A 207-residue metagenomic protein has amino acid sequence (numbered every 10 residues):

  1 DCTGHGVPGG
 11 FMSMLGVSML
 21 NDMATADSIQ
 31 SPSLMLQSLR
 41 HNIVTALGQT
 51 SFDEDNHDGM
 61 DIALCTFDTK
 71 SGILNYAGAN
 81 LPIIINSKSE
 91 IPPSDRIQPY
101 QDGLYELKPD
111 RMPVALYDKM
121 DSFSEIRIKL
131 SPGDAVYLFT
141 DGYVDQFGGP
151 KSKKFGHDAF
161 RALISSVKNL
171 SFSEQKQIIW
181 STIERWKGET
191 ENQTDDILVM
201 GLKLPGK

Functional and structural regions predicted by a protein language model:
D1, L81, T140-G142, D196: DG-centered beta-turn motif at the end of beta-strands
G4: Phosphate-binding active sites in nucleotide-utilizing proteins
V7-K88, F123, G188-T194, L202: Catalytic core of PPM/PP2C metal-dependent serine/threonine phosphatase domains
V7-S28, S124, L130-T190: Active-site-proximal, acidic helix/loop segment immediately C-terminal to a metal-coordinating Asp/Glu
H57, L116-S122, S181: Short gly/ser/thr-rich secondary-structure transition/capping motifs
I85-I91, D118, F147-K153: Cytochrome P450 core scaffold surrounding the K-helix E-X-X-R motif and the conserved "meander" helix-loop region
S87-L104: Short, basic, low-complexity termini and linkers enriched in Ser/Thr/Gly/Pro that act as targeting/leader peptides
K203-K207: Intrinsically disordered or compositionally simple regulatory linkers and C-terminal tails in signal-transduction
